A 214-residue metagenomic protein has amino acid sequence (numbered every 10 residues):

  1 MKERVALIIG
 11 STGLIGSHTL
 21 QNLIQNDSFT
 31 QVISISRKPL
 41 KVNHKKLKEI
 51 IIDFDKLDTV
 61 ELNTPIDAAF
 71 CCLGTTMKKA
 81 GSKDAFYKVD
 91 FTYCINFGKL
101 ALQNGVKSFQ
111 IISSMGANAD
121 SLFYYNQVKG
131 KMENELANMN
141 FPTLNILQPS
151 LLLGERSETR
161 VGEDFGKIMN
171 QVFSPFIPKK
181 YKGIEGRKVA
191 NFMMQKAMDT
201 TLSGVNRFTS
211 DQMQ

Functional and structural regions predicted by a protein language model:
R4-N26: N-terminal Rossmann NAD(P)H-binding glycine-rich loop of SDR-like oxidoreductase domains
A6, K41, L47-N96, L100-Q103: NAD(P)H-binding glycine-rich loop region in Rossmannoid oxidoreductase-like domains and their noncatalytic homologs
I9, K83, K88-K131, N138 (+1 more regions): Conserved Rossmann-fold NAD(P)-dependent oxidoreductase catalytic core, especially the SDR/UDP-sugar
I15-T19, F97, M132: Hydrophobic residues within alpha-helices that form the first helical element adjacent to the glycine-rich loop
T30-I33, N145: Conserved beta-strand positions in the Rossmann-like core of class I SAM-dependent methyltransferases
I33-K41: Short, polar loop motifs at secondary-structure junctions
A119-M213: Oxidoreductase cofactor-interface core, primarily capturing Rossmann-like NAD(P)-dependent enzymes
